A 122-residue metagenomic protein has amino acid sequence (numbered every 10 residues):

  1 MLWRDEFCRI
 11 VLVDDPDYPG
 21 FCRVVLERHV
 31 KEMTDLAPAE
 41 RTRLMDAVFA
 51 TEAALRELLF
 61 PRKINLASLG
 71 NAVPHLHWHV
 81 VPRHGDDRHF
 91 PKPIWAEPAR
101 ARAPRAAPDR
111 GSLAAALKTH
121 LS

Functional and structural regions predicted by a protein language model:
M1-S122: HIT superfamily nucleotide-processing domains
